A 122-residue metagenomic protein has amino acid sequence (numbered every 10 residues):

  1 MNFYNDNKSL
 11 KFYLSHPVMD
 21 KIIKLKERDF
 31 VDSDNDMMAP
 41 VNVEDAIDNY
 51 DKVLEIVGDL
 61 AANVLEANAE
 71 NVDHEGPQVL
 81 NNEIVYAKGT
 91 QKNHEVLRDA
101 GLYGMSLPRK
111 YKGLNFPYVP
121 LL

Functional and structural regions predicted by a protein language model:
M1-L80, I84: Extended, charge-enriched "interface" segments that sit outside catalytic cores
V53-L122: Active-site beta-strand/loop segments that form the cofactor-binding cradle of oxidoreductase flavoproteins
